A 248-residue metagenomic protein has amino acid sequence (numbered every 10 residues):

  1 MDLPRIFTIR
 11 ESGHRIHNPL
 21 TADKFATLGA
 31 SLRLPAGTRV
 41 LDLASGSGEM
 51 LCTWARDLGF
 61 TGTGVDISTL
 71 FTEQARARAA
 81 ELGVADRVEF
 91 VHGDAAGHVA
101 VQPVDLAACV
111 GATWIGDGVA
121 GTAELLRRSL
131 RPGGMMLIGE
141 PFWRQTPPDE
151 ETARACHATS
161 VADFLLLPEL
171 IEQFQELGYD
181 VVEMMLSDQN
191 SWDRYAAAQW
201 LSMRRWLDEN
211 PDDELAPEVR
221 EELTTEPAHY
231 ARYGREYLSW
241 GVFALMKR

Functional and structural regions predicted by a protein language model:
N18-A36: Conserved alpha-helix/loop element of class I SAM-dependent methyltransferases that forms part of the SAM/SAH-binding
T38-A44: Conserved class I S-adenosyl-L-methionine
E49-A96: Class I SAM-dependent methyltransferase SAM/SAH-binding core
G97-A107: A short acidic, Gly/Pro-enriched loop at the edge of an enzyme's catalytic core that lines a small-molecule cofactor
D105-V119: A short SAM/SAH-binding and catalytic strip from SAM-dependent methyltransferases
A120-M135: A short glycine-rich, Lys/Arg-flanked "PGG" loop and its adjoining helix->strand segment in the class I
P141-V161: Short, glycine-/aromatic-enriched active-site segment of Class I SAM-dependent methyltransferases
E183-R248: Conserved Class I S-adenosyl-L-methionine
